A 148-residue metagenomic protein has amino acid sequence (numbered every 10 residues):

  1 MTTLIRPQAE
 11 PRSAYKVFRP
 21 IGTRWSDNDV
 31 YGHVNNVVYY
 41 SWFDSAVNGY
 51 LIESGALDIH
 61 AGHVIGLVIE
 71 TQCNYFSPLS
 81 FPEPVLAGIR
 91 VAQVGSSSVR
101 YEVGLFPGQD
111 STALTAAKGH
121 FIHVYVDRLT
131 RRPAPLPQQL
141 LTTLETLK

Functional and structural regions predicted by a protein language model:
T2-G49, E53: Catalytic strand-loop segment that frames the active site of acyl-thioester-processing enzymes
T2-V17, L79-F81, A92-K148: HotDog/MaoC-like acyl-thioester-processing domains
I21-W25, Y75, Y125: Hydrophobic residues in beta-strands and at strand termini
G32, S41, G66, L114 (+1 more regions): Residues that recognize and position ribonucleotide moieties
Y50-R100, L114-K118: Hydrophobic beta-strand-centered segment that forms part of the acyl-chain substrate-binding groove
